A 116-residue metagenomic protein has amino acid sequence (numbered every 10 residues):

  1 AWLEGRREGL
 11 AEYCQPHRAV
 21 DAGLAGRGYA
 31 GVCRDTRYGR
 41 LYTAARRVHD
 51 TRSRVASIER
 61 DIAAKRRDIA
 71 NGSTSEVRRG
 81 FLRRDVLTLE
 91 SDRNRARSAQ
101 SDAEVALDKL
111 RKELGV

Functional and structural regions predicted by a protein language model:
A1-V116: Intrinsic-disorder/low-complexity detector
